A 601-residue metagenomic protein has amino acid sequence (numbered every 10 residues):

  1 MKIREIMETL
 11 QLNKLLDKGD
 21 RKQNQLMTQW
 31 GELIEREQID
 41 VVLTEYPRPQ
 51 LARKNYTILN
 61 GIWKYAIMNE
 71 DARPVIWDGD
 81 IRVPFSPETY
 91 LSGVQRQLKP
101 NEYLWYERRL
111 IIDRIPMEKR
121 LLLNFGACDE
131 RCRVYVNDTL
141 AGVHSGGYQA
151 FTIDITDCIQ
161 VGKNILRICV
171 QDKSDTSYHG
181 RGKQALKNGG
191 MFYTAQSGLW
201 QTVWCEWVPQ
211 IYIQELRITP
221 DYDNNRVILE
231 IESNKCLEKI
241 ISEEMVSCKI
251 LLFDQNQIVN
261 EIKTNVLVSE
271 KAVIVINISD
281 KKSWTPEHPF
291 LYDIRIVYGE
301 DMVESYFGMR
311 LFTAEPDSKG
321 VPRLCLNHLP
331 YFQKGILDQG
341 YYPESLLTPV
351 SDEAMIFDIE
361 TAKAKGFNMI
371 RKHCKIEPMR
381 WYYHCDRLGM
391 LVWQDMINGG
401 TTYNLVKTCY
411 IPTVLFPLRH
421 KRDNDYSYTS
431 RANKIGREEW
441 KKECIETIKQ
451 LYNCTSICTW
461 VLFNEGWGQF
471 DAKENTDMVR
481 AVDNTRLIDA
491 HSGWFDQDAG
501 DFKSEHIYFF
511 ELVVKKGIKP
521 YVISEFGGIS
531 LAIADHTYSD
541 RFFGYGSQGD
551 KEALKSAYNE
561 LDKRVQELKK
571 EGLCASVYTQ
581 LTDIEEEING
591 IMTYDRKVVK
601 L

Functional and structural regions predicted by a protein language model:
M1-L91, C169, K173-S177, F253-Q255 (+3 more regions): Accessory carbohydrate-binding/adhesion or oligomerization-edge regions at the termini of glycan-active proteins
E5-D17, G31-E35, I39, E45 (+6 more regions): Accessory beta-strand-rich segments of carbohydrate-active enzymes
W63, D138, V203, Y292 (+5 more regions): Conserved, mostly hydrophobic/aromatic
Y135-A141, F253-Q255, G299-E300, N327-H328: Short strand-turn-strand beta-turns centered on an Asx-Gly dipeptide
I159-K163, E232-D317: Extended acidic/polar, glycine-enriched regions that form or flank non-catalytic beta-rich accessory modules
P209-L237, G320-R323: Surface beta-strand/loop "capping" patches
L216-R217, R295-A362: N-terminal carbohydrate-binding accessory modules
E360, M369-K600: Substrate-binding/catalytic cleft of secreted carbohydrate-active enzymes, primarily glycoside hydrolases
